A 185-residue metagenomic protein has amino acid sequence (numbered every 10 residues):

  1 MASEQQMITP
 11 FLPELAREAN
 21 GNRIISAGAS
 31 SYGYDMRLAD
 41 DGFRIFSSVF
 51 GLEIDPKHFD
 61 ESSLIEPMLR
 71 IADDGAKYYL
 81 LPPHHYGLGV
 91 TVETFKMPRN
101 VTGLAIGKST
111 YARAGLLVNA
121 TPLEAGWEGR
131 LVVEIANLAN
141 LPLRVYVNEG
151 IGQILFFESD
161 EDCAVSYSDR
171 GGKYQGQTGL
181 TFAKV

Functional and structural regions predicted by a protein language model:
M1-V185: Non-catalytic terminal segments and appended small domains
